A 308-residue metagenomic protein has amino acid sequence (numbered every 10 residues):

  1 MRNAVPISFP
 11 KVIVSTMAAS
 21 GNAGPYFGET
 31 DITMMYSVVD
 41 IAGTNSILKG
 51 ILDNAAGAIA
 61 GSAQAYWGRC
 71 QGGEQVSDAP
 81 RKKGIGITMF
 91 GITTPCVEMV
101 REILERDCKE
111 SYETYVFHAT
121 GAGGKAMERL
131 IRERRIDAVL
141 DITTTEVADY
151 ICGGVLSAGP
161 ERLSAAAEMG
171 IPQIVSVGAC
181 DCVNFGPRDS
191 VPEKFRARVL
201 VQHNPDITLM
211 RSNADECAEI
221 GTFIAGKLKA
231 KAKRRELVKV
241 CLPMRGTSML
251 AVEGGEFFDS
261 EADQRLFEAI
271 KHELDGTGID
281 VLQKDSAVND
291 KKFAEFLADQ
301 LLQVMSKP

Functional and structural regions predicted by a protein language model:
M1, A18-A19, G86-V97, T120-A122 (+4 more regions): Gly/Ser/Thr-rich loops at beta-strand to alpha-helix junctions that form or flank small-molecule/cofactor-binding
M1-F27, T33-S37, E113-A119, R162-V177: Short, acidic/small-residue loops that bind anionic groups at enzyme active sites
M1-S8, V97-R101, V252-D259, F267: Short Gly/Thr/Asp-enriched flexible loops that form oxyanion-binding sites at enzyme active sites
T16, G21-I92, E219, G226 (+1 more regions): Cap/lid and interdomain-hinge subdomains that line or gate substrate/regulatory clefts in soluble alpha/beta enzymes
A19-E29, K125-A126, C182-V191: Glycine-rich, charge-decorated loop segments at or immediately adjacent to ligand/cofactor-binding or catalytic sites
K82-G121, R132: Glycine-rich phosphate/diphosphate-binding loop of Rossmann-like nucleotide-binding domains
Y112-V175: A conserved active-site cap/scaffold subdomain adjacent to cofactor or substrate pockets
G154-P308: C-terminal non-catalytic interaction/assembly regions of soluble proteins
